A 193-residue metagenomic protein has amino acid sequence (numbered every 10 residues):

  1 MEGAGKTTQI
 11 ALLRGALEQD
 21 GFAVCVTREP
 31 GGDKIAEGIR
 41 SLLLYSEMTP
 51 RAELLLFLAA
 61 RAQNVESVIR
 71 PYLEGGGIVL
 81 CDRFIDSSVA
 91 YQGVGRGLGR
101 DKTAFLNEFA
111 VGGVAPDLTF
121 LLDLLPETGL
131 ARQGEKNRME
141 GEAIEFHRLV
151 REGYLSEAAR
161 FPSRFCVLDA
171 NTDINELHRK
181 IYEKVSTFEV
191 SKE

Functional and structural regions predicted by a protein language model:
G3: Walker A (P-loop) phosphate-binding loop of P-loop NTPases
K6: Conserved lysine of the Walker
Q9: Hydrophobic positions on the alpha1 helix immediately C-terminal to the Walker A/P-loop
R14-A16, E127-E193: NTP-dependent small-molecule kinase module
Q19-G21, E74, R160-P162: Short, well-ordered coil/turn elements that cap or connect secondary structure elements
F22-V111: ATP-dependent small-molecule kinase phosphotransfer cores that center on conserved nucleotide phosphate-binding segments
T27, L80, L118-F120, C166-L168: Hydrophobic/aromatic beta-strand patches that form the interior of the parallel beta-sheet core in alpha/beta enzyme
R83, S87-E152: A glycine- and Lys/Arg-enriched "phosphate-lid" helix/loop adjacent to the NTP-binding pocket of small-molecule kinases
